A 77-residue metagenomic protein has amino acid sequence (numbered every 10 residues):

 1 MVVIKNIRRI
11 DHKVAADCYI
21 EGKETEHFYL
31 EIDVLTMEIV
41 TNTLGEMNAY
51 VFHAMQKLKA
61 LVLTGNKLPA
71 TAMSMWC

Functional and structural regions predicted by a protein language model:
M1-K5, L44-M47: N-terminal start-of-chain detector that recognizes signal peptides and the immediate post-cleavage beginning
V2-L35: N-terminal acidic leader/helix
T25-C77: Acidic, low-complexity intrinsically disordered segments
